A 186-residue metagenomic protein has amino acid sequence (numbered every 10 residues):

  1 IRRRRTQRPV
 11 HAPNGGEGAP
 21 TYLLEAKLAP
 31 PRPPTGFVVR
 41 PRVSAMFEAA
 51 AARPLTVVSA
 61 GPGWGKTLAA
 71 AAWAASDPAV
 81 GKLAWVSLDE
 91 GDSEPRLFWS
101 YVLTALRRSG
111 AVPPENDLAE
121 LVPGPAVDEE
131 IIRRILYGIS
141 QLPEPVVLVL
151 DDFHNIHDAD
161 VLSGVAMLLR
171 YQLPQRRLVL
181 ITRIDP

Functional and structural regions predicted by a protein language model:
R2, A12-F47, N116-E120: Conserved adenine-nucleotide phosphate-binding loops and their immediately adjacent elements
M46-L55: Phosphate-binding P-loop
R53, G81, R176: Switch/coupling loops of ABC transporter nucleotide-binding domains
T56, N155-D160, A166-P186: Sensor-1/coupling segment of RecA-like P-loop NTPase cores
G61: P-loop (Walker A) phosphate-binding loop of NTP-binding proteins
W64, L68-V146, F153-H157: Conserved phosphate-binding/catalytic loops and adjacent sensor/switch elements of nucleotide-binding enzymes, spanning
V147-L148, V179: Hydrophobic "anchor" residues on beta-strands that sit immediately upstream of conserved functional sites
